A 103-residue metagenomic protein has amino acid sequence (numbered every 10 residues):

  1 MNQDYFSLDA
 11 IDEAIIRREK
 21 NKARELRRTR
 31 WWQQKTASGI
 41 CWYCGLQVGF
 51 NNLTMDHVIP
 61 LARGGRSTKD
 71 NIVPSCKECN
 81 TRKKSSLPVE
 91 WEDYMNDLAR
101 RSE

Functional and structural regions predicted by a protein language model:
N2-Y43: Short, charged surface segments at domain edges that flank catalytic/cofactor-binding sites
R24-W32, P60-R66, E90: Short, intrinsically disordered, charge-biased short linear motifs at domain edges
K35-S38, G49, D70-V73: Processing junctions and N-termini across compartments
W42-G45, E78: Short, cysteine/histidine-rich loop/knuckle motifs that typically chelate Zn2+
F50-N51, R82-S85: Short, non-ligating residues that shape and space the ligands of small metal-coordination modules and catalytic
T54-P60: Histidine-centered catalytic micro-motifs used for acid/base chemistry in nuclease and nucleotide-processing active
G64-K83: Short beta-strand-alpha-helix junction that forms the catalytic/metal-binding core of metal-dependent nuclease domains
